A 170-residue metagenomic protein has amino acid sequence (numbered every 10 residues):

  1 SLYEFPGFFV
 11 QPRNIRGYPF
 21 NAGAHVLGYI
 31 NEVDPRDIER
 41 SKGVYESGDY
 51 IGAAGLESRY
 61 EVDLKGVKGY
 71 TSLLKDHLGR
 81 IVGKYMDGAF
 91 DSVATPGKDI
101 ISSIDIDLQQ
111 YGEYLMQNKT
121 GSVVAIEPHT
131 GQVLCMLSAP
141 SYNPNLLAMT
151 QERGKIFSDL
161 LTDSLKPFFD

Functional and structural regions predicted by a protein language model:
S1-F169: Periplasmic/cell-envelope proteins involved in peptidoglycan metabolism and beta-lactam response
